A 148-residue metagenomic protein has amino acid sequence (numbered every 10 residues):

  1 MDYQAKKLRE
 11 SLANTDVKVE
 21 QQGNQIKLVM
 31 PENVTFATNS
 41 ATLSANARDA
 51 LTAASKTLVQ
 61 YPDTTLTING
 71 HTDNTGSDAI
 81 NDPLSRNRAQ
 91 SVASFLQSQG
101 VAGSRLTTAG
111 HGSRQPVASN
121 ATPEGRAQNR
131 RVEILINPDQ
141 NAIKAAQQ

Functional and structural regions predicted by a protein language model:
M1-K7: Short, low-complexity, glycine-enriched hydrophobic/amphipathic alpha-helices that associate with lipid bilayers
D2, A41-D49, T75-N87: Soluble non-cytosolic domains of exported or imported proteins
R9-N14, T35-N69, A93, Q97 (+2 more regions): Periplasmic peptidoglycan-binding/anchoring modules of Gram-negative envelope and division proteins
D16, D63, G103-R105: A generic structural signal for alpha->beta connector loops
Q22-N24: Structural motif
I26-P31: Short, aliphatic-rich beta-strand segments
N69-A145: Periplasmic OmpA-like peptidoglycan-binding domain that tethers envelope proteins to the cell wall
